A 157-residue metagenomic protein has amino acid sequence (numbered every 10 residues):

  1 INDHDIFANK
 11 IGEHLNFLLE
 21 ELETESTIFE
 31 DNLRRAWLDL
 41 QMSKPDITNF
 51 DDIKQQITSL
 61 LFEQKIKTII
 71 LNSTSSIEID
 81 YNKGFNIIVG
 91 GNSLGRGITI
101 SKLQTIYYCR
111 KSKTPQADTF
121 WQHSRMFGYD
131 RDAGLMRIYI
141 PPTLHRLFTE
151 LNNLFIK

Functional and structural regions predicted by a protein language model:
I1-I87: Conserved C-terminal RecA-like helicase domain
K10-L18, Q104-Y107, P115, W121-R125 (+1 more regions): Short secondary-structure boundary/capping segments
L71-R146: Conserved RecA-like P-loop NTPase helicase motor core
P141-K157: A conserved SF2-helicase RecA2
